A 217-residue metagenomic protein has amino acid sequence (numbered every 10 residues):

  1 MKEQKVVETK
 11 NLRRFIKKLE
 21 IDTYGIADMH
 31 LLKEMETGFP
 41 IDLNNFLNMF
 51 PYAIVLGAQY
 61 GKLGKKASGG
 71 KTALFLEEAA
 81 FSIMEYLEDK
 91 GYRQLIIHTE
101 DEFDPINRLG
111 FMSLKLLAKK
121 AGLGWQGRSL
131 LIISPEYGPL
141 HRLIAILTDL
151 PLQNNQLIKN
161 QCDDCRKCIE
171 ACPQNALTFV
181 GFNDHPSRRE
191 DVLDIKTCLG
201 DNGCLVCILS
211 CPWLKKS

Functional and structural regions predicted by a protein language model:
M1-T72: Non-catalytic, usually N-terminal nucleic-acid engagement modules in DNA/RNA processing proteins
K65, G69-S217: Catalytic cores of enzyme domains
